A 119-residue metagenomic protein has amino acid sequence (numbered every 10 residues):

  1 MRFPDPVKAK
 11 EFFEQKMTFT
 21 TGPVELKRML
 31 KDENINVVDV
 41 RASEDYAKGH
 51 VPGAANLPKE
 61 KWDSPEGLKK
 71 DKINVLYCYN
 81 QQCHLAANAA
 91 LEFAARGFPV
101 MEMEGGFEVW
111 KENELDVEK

Functional and structural regions predicted by a protein language model:
M1-V37, S43-D45, K119: Flexible, polar/low-complexity N-terminal or interdomain linker segments that lie immediately upstream of folded
M29, W62-D71: Short amphipathic alpha-helix with an adjacent loop that forms part of the alpha/beta core around
N36, P99, D116: Residue-level detector of anion-binding/catalytic polar loops
N36-E60: N-terminal-biased segments
Y46-P52, P65-K69, W110: Short loop/helix-cap segments at secondary-structure boundaries that form the rim of catalytic
A55, I73, V117-K119: Short, hinge-like loop/turn segments at secondary-structure boundaries
K59-S64, G105-F107: Short, acidic/turn-prone active-site loops that include or flank metal/cofactor- and phosphate-binding residues
L68-K111: Catalytic cysteine-centered active loop of the rhodanese-like fold, especially the PTP/DSP P-loop
